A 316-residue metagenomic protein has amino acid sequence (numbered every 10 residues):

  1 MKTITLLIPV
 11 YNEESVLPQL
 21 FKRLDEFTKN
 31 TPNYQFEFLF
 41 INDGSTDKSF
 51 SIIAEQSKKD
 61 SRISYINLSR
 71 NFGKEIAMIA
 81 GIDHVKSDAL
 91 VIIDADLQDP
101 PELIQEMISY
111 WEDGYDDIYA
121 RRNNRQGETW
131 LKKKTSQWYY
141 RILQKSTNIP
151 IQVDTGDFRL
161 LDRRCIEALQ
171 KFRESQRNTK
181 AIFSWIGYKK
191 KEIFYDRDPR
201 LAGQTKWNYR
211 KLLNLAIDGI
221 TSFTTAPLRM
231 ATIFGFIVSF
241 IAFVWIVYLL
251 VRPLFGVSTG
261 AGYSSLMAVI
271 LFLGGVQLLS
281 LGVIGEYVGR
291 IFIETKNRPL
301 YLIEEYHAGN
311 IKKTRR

Functional and structural regions predicted by a protein language model:
M1-G127: Structured catalytic core of nucleotide-sugar glycosyltransferases
P9, L68-R70, R159, T232 (+2 more regions): Short conserved micro-motifs on helix faces and helix-strand junctions that flank and scaffold key functional residues
Y11-S15, Q98, E102, Q170 (+3 more regions): Residues in soluble alpha-helical coiled-coils and helical-bundle/repeat scaffolds
L24, G81, D96, I118 (+5 more regions): Residue-level signature of catalytic and energy-coupling elements of molecular machines, predominantly ATP/GTP-dependent
E26, N30, E55, K59 (+7 more regions): Conserved amphipathic alpha-helical interaction elements at protein-protein interfaces in regulatory, energy-coupling
R62, I66-R70, K74-H84, P100-I182 (+1 more regions): Acceptor/aglycone-binding surface of glycosyltransferases and processive sugar-polymer synthases
N178-R316: Hydrophobic helical membrane-anchoring modules
